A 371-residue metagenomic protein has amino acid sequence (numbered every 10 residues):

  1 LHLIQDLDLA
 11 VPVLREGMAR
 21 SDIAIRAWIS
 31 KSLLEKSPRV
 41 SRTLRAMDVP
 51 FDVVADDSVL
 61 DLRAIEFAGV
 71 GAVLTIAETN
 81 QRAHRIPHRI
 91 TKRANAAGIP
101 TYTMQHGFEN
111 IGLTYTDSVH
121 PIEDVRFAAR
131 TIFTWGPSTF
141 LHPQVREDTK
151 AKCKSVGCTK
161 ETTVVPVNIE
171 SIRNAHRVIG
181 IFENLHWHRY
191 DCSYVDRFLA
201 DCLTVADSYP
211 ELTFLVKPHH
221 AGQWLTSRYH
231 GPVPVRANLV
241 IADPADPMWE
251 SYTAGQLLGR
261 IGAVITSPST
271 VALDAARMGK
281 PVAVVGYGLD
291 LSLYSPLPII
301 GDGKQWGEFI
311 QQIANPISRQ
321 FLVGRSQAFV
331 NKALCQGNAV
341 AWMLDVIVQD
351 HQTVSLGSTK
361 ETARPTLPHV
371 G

Functional and structural regions predicted by a protein language model:
L1-E161, G222-Q223: Active-site and donor-binding regions of nucleotide-sugar-utilizing enzymes
D6-A10, G17, V156-P232, I241: Conserved catalytic-core segment of nucleotide-activated headgroup transferases in glycan assembly
P50-D57, V240-W249, L297-Q312: Short acidic-hydrophobic, aromatic-tinged amphipathic segments that line or gate anion-handling sites
D61-A68, V167-S171, I313: Short amphipathic alpha-helix with an adjacent loop that forms part of the alpha/beta core around
V70-L74, T131, V178, T213 (+1 more regions): Structural motif
W249-Y294: A donor-sugar binding/catalytic signature common to diverse glycosyltransferases and related nucleotide-sugar
R277-F321: Nucleotide-sugar donor-binding patch of glycosyltransferase catalytic domains
K304, E308-G371: C-terminal amphipathic helix plus adjacent low-complexity, charged tail appended to glycosyltransferase catalytic
